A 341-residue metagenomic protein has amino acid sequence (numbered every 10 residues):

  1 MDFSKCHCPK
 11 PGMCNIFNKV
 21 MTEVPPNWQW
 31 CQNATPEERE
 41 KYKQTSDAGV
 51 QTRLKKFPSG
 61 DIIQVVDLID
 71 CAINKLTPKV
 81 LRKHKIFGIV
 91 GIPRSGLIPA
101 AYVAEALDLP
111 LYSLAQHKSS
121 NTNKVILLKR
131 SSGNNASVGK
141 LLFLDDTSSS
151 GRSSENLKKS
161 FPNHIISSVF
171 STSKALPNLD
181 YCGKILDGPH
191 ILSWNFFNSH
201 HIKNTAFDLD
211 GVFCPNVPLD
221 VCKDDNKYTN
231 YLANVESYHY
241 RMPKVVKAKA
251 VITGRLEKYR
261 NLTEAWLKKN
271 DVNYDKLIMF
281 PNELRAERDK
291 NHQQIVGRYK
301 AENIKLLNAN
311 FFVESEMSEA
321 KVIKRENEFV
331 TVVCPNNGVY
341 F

Functional and structural regions predicted by a protein language model:
M1-V50: Cysteine-centered metal-binding/redox modules
W30-A233, K258, A265, K269: PRPP-associated nucleotide enzymes
K85-I89, K140-L141, A248-V251, N308-F311: Short active-site oxyanion
G139-D145, Q294-M317: Conserved Lys-Pro-Asp/Glu-containing loop-to-beta segment of HAD-superfamily phosphomonoesterases, centered on
S148-K158, Y299, I304, E316-N327: Acidic, divalent-metal-coordinating active-site segment for phosphoryl/phosphodiester hydrolysis, typified by short
H164-S173, A309-F341: Acidic, Mg2+-coordinating phosphoryl-transfer loop and its flanking beta/alpha structural elements, shared across
R241-E264, I278-F280: Substrate-recognition element of Asp-dependent hydrolases with the DxDx(T/V) motif
N273-N308: Donor nucleotide-activated moiety binding/catalytic core segment of transferases that use nucleotide-activated donors
